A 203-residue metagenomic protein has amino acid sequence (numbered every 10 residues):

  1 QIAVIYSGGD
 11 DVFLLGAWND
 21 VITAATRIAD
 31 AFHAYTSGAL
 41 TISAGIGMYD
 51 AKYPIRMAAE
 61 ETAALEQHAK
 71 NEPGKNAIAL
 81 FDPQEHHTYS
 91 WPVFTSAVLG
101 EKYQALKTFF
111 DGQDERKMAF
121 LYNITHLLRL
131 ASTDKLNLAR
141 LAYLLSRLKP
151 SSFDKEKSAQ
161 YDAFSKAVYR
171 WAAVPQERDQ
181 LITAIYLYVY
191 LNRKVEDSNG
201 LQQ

Functional and structural regions predicted by a protein language model:
Q1-Q203: Charged, helix-rich terminal subdomains or tails
